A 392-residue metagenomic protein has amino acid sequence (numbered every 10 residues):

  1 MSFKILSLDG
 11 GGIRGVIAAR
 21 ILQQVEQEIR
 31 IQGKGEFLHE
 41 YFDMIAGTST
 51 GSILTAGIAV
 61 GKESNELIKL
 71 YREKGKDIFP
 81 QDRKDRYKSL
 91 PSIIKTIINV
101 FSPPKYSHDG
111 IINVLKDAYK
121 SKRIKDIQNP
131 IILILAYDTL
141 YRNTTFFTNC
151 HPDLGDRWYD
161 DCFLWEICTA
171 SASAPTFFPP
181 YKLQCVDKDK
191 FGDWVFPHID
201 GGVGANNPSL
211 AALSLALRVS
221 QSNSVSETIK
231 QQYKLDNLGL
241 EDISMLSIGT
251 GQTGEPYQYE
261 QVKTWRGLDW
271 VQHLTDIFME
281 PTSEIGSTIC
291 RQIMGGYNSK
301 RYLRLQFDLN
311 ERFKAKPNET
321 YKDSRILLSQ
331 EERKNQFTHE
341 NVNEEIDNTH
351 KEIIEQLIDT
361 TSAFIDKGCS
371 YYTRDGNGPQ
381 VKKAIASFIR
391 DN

Functional and structural regions predicted by a protein language model:
M1-N392: Conserved catalytic cores and adjacent C-terminal regulatory segments of lipid-metabolizing esterases/lipases
